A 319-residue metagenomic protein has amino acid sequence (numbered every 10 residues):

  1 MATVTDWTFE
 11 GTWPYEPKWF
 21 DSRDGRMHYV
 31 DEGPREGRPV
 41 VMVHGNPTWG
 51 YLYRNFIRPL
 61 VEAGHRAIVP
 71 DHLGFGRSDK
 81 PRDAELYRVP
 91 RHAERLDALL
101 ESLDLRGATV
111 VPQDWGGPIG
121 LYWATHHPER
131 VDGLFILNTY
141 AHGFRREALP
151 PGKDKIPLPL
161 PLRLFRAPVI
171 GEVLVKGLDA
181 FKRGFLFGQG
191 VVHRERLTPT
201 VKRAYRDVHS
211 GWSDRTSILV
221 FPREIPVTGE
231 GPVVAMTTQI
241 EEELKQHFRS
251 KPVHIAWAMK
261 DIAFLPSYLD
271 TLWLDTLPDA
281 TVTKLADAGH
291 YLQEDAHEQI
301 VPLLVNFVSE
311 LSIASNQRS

Functional and structural regions predicted by a protein language model:
A2-W19, G25-M27, E32, P39 (+7 more regions): Flexible "cap/lid" subdomain of the alpha/beta-hydrolase fold that forms the substrate-access gate
H28, H44, H290: Histidine-centered active-site/metal-ligand motif
E32-R77: Conserved HGGG/HGGXW glycine-rich cap/lid loop of the alpha/beta-hydrolase fold
A288-V301: Catalytic histidine-centered segment of alpha/beta-hydrolase-like enzymes
